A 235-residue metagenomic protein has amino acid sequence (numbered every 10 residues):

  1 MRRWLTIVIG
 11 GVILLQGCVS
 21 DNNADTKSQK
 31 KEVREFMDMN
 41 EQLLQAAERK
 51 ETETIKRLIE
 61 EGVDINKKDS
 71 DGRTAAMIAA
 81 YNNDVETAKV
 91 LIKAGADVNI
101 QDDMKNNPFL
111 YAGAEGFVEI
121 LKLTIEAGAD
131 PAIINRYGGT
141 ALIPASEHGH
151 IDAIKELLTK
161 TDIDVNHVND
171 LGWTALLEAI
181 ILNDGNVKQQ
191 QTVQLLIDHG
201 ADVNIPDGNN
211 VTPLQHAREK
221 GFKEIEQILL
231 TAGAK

Functional and structural regions predicted by a protein language model:
L15-G17: C-terminal motif of bacterial Sec signal peptides marking the signal peptidase cleavage site
V19-D21: Bacterial signal peptide processing site
Q45-K50, I78-D84, Y111-F117, P144-H150 (+2 more regions): Ankyrin repeat A-helix N-terminal signature
E51-I59, D84-I92, F117-I125, H150-T159 (+2 more regions): Ankyrin repeat structural motif
N204-K235: Leucine-rich solenoid repeat scaffolds
